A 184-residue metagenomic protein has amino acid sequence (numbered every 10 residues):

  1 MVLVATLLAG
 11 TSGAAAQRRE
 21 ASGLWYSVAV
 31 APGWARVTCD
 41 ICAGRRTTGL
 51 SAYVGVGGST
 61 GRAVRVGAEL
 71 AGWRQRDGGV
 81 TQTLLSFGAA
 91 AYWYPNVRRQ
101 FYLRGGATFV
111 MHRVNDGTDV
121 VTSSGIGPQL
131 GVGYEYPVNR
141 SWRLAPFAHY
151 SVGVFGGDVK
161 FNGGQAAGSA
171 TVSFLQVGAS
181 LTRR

Functional and structural regions predicted by a protein language model:
M1-A21: Cleavable N-terminal export/targeting peptides
S12, A16-Q17, T60-R62, Y92-V97 (+2 more regions): Outer-membrane beta-barrel proteins
A15-Q75, G156-D158, V172-R184: Short glycine/proline- and aromatic-enriched beta-strand/turn motifs that initiate or cap beta-hairpins
S22-L24, G44-A52, T81-F87, R99 (+2 more regions): Residues that define the transmembrane beta-barrel architecture of outer-membrane proteins
V37-R45, D77-L84, R113-S124, G157-G164: Outer-membrane beta-barrel translocator domains and adjoining extracellular loop/strand segments of Gram-negative
A52-V54, F87-A91, L103, L130-V132 (+2 more regions): Membrane-embedded beta-strands of outer-membrane beta-barrel proteins, especially the hydrophobic/small aromatic
R62-A68, R98-L103, N139-L144: Repeated loop/turn-to-beta-strand initiation elements of outer-membrane beta-barrel proteins
L130, Y136-R184: Predominantly the C-terminal beta-signal and adjacent terminal strand-loop region of outer-membrane beta-barrel
